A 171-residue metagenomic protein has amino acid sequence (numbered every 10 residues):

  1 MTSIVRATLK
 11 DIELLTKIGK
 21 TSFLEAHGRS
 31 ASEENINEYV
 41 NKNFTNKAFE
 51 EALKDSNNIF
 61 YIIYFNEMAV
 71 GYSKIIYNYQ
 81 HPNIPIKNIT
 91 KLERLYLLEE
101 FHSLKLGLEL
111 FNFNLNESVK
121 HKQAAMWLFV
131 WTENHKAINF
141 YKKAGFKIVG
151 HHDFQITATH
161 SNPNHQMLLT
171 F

Functional and structural regions predicted by a protein language model:
M1-S3: Extreme N-terminal starter segment of soluble prokaryotic enzymes
L9-I12, K17-L24, R29, N37-E100 (+4 more regions): Acetyl-CoA-dependent GNAT
K42, L104, H160: Flexible, glycine- and charge-enriched loops at secondary-structure boundaries
I86-T90, A124-W127, W131-I138, K142-A144 (+1 more regions): C-terminal "cap" of GNAT-fold acetyltransferases
R94-N112, H121, T132-N139, K143: Conserved glycine-rich acetyl-CoA-binding loop
